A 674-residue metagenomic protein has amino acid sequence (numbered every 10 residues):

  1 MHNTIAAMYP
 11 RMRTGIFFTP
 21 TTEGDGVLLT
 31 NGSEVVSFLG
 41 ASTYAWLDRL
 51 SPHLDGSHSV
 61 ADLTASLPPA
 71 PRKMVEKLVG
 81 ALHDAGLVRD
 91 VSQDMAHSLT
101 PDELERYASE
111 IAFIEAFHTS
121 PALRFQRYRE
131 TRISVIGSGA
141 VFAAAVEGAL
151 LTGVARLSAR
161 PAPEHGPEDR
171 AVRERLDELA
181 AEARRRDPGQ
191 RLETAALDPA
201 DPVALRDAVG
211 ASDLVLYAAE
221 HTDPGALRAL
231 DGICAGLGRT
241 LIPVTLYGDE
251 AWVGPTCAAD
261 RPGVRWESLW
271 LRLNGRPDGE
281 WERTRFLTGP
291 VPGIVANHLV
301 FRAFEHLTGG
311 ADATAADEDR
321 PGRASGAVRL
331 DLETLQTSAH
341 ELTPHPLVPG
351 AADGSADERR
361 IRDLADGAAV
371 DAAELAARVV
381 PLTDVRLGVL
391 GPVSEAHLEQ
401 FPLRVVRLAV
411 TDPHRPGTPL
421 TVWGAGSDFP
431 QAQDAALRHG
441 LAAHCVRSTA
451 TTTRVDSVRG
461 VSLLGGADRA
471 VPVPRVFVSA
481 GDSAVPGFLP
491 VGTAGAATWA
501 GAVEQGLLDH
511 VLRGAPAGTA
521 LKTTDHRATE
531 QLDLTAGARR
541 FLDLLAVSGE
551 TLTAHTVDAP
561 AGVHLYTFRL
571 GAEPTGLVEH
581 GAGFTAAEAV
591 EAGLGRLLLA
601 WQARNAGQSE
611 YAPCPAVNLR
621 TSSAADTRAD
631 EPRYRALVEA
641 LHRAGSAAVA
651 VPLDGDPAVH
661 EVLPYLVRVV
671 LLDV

Functional and structural regions predicted by a protein language model:
H2-M12, F17-L47, V60, P68 (+10 more regions): Helix-coil modules at protein/domain termini and other flexible surface or pore-lining loops, especially C-terminal
P52-D62: Short capping segments at the starts of secondary-structure elements
A116-P167, A296-V300: Glycine-rich adenosine-cofactor-binding loop
V141-A149, V172-L179, L230: Hydrophobic residues within alpha-helices that form the first helical element adjacent to the glycine-rich loop
V154-E193: Glycine-rich phosphate-binding loop and adjoining beta1-alpha1-beta2 segment of Rossmann-like nucleotide-binding folds
R184-G225: A structured beta-alpha segment of the ubiquitous adenosine-cofactor-binding alpha/beta core
